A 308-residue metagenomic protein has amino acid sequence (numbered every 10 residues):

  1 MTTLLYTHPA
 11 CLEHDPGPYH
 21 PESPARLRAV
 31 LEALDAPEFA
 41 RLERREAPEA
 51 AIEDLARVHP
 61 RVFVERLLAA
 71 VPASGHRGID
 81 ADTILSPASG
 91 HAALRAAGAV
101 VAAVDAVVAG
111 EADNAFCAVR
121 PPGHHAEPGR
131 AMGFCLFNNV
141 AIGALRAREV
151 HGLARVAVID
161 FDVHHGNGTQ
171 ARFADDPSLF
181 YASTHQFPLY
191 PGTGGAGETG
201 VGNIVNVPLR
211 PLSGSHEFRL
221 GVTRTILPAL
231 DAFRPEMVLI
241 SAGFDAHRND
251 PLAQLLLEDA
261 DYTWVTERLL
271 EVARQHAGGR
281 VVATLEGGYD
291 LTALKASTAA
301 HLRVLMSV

Functional and structural regions predicted by a protein language model:
M1-I159, H164-V308: HDAC/HDAC-like amidohydrolase catalytic core signature
